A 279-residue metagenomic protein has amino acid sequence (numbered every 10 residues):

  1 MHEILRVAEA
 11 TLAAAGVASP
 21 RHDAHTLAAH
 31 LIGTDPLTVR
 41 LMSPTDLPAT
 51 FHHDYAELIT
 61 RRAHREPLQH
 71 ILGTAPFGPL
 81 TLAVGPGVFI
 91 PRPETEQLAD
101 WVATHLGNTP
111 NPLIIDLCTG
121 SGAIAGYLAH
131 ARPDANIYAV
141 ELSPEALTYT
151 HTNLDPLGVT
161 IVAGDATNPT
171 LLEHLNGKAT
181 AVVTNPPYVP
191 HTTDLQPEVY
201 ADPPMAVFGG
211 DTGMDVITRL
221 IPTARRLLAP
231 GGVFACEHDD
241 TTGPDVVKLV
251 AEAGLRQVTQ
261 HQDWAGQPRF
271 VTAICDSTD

Functional and structural regions predicted by a protein language model:
M1-R40: Non-catalytic accessory regions of SAM-dependent methyltransferases
L27, V182-N185, D202: Hydrophobic beta-strand segment of the Class I
A28-T104: Conserved AdoMet
P93-Q196: Conserved SAM/SAH cofactor-binding pocket of Class I
A139, G209, A235: Conserved SAM-binding loop
P187-V216: Mobile active-site "lid"/loop adjacent to the S-adenosyl-L-methionine
T212-A273: Conserved Class I SAM-dependent methyltransferase catalytic core
S277-D279: Flexible, glycine-/basic-rich loop-and-beta segments that form/coincide with the SAM-dependent methyltransferase
